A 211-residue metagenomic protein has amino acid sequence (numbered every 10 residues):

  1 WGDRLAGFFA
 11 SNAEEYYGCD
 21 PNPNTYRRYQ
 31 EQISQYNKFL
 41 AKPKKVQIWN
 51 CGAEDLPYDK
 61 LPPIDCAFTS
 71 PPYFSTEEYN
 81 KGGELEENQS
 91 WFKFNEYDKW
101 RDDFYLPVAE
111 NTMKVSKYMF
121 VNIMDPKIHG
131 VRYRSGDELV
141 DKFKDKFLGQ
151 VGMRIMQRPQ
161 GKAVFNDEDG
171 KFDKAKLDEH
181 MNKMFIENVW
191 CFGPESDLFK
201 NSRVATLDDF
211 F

Functional and structural regions predicted by a protein language model:
W1-F211: Class I S-adenosyl-L-methionine-dependent methyltransferase catalytic core
